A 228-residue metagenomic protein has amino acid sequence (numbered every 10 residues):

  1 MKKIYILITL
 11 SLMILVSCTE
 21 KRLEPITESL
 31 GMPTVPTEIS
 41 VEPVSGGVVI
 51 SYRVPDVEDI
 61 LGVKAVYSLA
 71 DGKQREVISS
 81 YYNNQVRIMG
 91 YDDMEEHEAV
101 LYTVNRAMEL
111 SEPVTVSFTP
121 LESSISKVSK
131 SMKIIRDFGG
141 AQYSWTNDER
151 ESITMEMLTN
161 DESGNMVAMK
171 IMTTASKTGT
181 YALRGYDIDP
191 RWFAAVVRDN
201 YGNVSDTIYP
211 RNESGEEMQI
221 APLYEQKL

Functional and structural regions predicted by a protein language model:
M1-I4, Y52: Positively charged n-region of N-terminal signal peptides that target proteins for export
K3-Y5, S11-S40: Bacterial Sec-dependent N-terminal signal peptides
G31-T34, T119-V128, E213-E225: Extracellular interdomain linker/stem segments of modular secreted and single-pass surface proteins
T37-P43, K130-I135: Short beta-strand segments of immunoglobulin-like
I39-L121: Post-signal peptide N-terminal segment of secreted/secretory-pathway proteins
G47-Q74, A141-M169: Solvent-exposed loop/turn segments flanking beta-strands in beta-repeat/beta-sandwich domains
D59-L61, V86-S117, S176-G215: Beta-strand-rich modules
E76-Y82, M169-K177: Short beta-strand segments within Ig-like beta-sandwich modules, predominantly Fibronectin type-III
